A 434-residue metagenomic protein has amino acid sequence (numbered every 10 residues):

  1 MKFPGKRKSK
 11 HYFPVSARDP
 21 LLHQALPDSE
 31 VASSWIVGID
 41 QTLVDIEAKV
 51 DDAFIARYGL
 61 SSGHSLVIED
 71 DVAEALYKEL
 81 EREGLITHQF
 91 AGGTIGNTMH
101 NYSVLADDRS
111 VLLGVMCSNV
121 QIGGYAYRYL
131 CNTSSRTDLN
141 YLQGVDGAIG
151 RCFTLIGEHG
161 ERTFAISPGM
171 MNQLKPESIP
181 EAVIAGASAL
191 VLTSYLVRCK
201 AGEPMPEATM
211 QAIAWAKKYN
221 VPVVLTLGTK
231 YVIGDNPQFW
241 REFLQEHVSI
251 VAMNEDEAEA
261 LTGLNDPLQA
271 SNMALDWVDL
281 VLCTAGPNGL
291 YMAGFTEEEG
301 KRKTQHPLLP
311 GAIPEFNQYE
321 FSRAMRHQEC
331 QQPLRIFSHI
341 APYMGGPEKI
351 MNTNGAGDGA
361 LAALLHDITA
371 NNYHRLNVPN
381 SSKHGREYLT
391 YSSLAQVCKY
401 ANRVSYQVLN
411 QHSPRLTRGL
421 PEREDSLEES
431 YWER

Functional and structural regions predicted by a protein language model:
M1-S65, I86-F90, T94, V115-P347 (+3 more regions): Ribokinase/PfkB-type carbohydrate-kinase core domain
A56-R82: Active-site gating loops and adjacent loop-to-helix segments of metal-dependent hydrolytic enzymes
I68, K349-I350: A structural signal for short, hydrophobic beta-strand segments that form beta-sheets in beta-rich/all-beta domains
A75-I86, A106-L113: Glycine-/proline-rich flexible loop or hinge segments
H88-N101, I350-A360: Glycine/serine-rich anion-binding loops at beta->alpha junctions that coordinate negatively charged ligand groups
M99-R109, I156-G157, D367-T369: Alpha-helix C-terminal capping segments
